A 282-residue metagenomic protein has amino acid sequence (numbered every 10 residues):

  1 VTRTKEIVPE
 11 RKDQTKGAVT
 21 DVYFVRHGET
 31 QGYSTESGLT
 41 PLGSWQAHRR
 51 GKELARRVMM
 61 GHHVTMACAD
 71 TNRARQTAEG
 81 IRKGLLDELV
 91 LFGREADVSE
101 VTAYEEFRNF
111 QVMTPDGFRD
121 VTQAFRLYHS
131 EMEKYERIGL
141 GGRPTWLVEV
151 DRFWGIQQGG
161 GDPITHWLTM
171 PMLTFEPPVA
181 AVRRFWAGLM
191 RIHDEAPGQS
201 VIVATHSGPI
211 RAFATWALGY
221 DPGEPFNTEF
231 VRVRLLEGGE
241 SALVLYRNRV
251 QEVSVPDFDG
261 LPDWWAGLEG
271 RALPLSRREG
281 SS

Functional and structural regions predicted by a protein language model:
T2-A103, M172-E176, E224-F230: Active-site-proximal alpha-helix that buttresses catalytic centers in soluble enzyme cores
T2-V19, D87, N109-L127, F175 (+2 more regions): Acidic, low-complexity terminal tails and accessory targeting/binding regions of phosphate-metabolizing enzymes
D21-F24, V64, A196-T205: Generic beta-sheet signal
R26-H27, H206, Q251-E252: Histidine-centered active-site/metal-ligand motif
W45-H48, N72-Q76, R183, A187 (+1 more regions): A structural signal for well-ordered alpha-helical segments within the folded catalytic domains of diverse enzymes
H48-R56, R183-D194: Generic structural signal for well-ordered alpha-helical scaffold segments
C68-T71, E106, V201-G208: Short, well-ordered beta-to-alpha junction loops that form the rim of enzyme active sites and present histidine/acidic
L85-R183, P256-D257, W265-L273: Phosphate-handling substructures
